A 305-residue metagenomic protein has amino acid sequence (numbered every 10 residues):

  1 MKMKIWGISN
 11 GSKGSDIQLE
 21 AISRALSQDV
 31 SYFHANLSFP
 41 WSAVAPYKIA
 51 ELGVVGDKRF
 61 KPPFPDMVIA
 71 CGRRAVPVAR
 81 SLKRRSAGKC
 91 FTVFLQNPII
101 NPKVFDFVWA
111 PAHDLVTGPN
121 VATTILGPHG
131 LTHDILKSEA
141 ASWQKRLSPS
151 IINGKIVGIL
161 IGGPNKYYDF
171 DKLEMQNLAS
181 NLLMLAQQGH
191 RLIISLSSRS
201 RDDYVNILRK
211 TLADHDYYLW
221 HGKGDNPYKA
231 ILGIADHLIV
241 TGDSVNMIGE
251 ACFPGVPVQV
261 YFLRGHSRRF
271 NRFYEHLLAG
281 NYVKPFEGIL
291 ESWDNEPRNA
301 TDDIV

Functional and structural regions predicted by a protein language model:
K2-W6: Extreme N-terminal starter segment of soluble prokaryotic enzymes
G7-H129: Active-site and donor-binding regions of nucleotide-sugar-utilizing enzymes
F33, A110, L192-S198, Q259-F262: Short internal beta-strands
K103-D171, F286, L290-E296: A nucleotide-sugar donor-handling region in carbohydrate enzymes
P164-S195: Conserved catalytic-core segment of nucleotide-activated headgroup transferases in glycan assembly
L208-N246: Donor nucleotide-activated moiety binding/catalytic core segment of transferases that use nucleotide-activated donors
G233-A235, F253-P257: Conserved donor-binding/catalytic loop of nucleotide-activated donor transferases
E275-V305: Leloir-type glycosyltransferase catalytic cores
